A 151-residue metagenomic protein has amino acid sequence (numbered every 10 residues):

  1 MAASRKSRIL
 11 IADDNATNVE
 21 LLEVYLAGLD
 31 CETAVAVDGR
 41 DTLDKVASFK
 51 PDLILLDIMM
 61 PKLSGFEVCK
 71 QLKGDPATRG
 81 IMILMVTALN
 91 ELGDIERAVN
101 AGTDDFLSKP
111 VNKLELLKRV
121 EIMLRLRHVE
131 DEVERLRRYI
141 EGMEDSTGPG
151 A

Functional and structural regions predicted by a protein language model:
M1-L10, E23, R127, D131 (+1 more regions): Non-catalytic signal-transmission and effector/linker regions of two-component phosphorelay proteins
R8, A16-V37: Two-component/phosphorelay signaling modules centered on CheY-like receiver
F49-L55: Active-site beta3 strand of CheY-like receiver
M60, I83: Receiver (REC) domain active-site loop signature in two-component systems and cognate sites in sensor histidine kinases
V111-L124: C-terminal output helix
